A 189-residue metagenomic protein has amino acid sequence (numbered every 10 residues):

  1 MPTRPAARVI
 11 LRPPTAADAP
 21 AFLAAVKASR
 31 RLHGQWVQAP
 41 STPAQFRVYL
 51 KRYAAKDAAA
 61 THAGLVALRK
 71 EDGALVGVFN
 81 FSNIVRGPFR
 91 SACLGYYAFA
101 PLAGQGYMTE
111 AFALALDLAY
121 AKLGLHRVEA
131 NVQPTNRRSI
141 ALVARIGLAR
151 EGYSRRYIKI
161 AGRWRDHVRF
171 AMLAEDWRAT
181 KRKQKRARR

Functional and structural regions predicted by a protein language model:
M1-A21, A25-L32, G64-R189: Acyl-donor (CoA/ACP) binding surface of acyl/acetyltransferases
R31-R52: Conserved GNAT-fold acetyl-CoA-binding loop/helix
K51-V66: A short helix-loop-beta-strand connector motif used in the catalytic cores of GNAT acetyltransferases and, in some
